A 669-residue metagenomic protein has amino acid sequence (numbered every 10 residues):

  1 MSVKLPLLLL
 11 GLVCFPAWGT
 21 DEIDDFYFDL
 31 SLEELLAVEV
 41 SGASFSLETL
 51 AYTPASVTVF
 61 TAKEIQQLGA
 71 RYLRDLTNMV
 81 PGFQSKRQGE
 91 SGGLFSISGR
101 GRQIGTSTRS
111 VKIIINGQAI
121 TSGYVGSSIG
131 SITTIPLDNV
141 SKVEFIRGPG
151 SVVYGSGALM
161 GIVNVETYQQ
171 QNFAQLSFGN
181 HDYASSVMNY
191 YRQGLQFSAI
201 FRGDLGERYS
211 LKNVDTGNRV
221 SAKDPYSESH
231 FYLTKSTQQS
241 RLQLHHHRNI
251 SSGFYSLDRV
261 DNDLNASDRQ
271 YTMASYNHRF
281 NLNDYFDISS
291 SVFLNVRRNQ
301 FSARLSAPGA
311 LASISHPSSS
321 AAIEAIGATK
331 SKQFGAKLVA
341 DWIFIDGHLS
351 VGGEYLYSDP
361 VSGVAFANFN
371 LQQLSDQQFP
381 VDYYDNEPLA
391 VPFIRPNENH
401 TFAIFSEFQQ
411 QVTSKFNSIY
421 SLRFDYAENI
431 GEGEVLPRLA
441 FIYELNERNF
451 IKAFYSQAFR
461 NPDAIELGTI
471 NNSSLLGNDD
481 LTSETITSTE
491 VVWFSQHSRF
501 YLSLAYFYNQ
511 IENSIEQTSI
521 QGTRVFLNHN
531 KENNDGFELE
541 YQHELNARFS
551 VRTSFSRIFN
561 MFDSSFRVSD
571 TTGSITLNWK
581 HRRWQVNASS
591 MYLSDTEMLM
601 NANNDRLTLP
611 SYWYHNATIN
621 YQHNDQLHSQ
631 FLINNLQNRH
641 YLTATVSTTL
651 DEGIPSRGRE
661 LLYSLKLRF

Functional and structural regions predicted by a protein language model:
T20-Q66: Short, acidic, small-residue-rich periplasmic hinge/interaction motif at the N-terminus of Gram-negative outer-membrane
E39-T58, R74, N78-Q118: Extracytoplasmic beta-strand/coil segments of soluble accessory domains associated with Gram-negative outer-membrane
A119-R147: Short acidic/polar hinge/loop motifs at secondary-structure boundaries that mediate gating or recognition
V152, N164, N172-F173, N189-R269 (+3 more regions): Periplasmic-side early beta-strands and strand-to-turn transitions of outer-membrane beta-barrels
T234-I250, R269-G431, E444, S495 (+3 more regions): Face-selective signature of the C-terminal outer-membrane beta-barrel domain
D263-N281, T329, F393-N399, F450 (+5 more regions): Outer-membrane beta-barrel signature, preferentially recognizing the C-terminal barrel domain of Gram-negative
Q411-N417, L502, Y506-I511, L527-N601 (+3 more regions): Gram-negative outer-membrane beta-barrel transporters
V551, D595-L599, Y621-F669: C-terminal beta-signal and adjacent terminal beta-strands/loops of Gram-negative outer-membrane beta-barrel proteins
